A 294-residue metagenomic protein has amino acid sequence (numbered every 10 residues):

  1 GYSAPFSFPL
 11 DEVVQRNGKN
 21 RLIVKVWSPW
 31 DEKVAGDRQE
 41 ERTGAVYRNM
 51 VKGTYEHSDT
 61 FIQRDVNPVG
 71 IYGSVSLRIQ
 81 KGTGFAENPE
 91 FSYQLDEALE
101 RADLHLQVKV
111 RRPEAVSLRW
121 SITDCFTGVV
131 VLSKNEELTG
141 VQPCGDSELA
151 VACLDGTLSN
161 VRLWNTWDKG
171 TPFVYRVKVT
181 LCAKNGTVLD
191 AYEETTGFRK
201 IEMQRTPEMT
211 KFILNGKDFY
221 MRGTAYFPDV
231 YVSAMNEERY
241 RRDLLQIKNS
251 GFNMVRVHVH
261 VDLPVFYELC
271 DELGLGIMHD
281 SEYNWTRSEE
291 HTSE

Functional and structural regions predicted by a protein language model:
G1, R78, G82-E90, R162-W164 (+3 more regions): Active-site-adjacent substrate/metal-binding segments within catalytic domains of carbohydrate-active enzymes
G1-F85, R112-P113, C125-V129, V261-P264 (+1 more regions): Accessory beta-strand-rich segments of carbohydrate-active enzymes
A4-F8, G145-G156: Short strand-edge motifs at loop-to-beta-strand transitions and within beta-strands of extracellular beta-rich domains
V14-K19, E32-V34, L158-V174: Short glycine/proline/serine/threonine-rich loop/turn segments at secondary-structure transition edges
R21-V24, T171-A183: Short, aromatic- and glycine-rich surface loops/edge beta-strands on solvent-exposed regions
W27-V34, C182-L189, G216: Short acidic/polar inter-strand loop motif in beta-rich domains
I79-P113, K211: Surface beta-strand/loop "capping" patches
R101-T139: Beta-strand-rich binding/interaction modules
